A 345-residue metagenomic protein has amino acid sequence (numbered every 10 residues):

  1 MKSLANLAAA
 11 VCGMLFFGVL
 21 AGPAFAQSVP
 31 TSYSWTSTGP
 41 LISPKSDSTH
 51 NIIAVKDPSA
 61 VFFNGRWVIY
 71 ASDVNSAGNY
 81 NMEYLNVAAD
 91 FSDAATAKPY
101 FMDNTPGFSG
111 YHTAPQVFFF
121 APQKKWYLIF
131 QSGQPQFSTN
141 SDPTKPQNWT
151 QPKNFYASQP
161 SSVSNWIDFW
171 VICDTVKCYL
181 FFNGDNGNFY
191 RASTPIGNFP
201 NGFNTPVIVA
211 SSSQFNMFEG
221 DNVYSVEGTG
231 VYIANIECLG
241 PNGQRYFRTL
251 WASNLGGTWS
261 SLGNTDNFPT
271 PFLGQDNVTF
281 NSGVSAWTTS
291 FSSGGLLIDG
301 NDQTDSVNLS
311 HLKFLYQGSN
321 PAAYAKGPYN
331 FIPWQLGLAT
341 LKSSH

Functional and structural regions predicted by a protein language model:
M1-N6: Positively charged n-region of N-terminal signal peptides that target proteins for export
A9-V19: Bacterial N-terminal signal peptides
G13, G22, S34-T36: Short, basic/low-complexity N-terminal boundary segments at the transition from targeting/disordered tails
L20-A26: Sec/Tat signal peptide C-region and signal peptidase I cleavage site
Q27-G220, S225-A286, G300-H345: Beta-rich carbohydrate-recognition and catalytic domains
S290: Conserved glycosyltransferase catalytic-site signature
S293: Active-site pocket scaffolds in enzymes
